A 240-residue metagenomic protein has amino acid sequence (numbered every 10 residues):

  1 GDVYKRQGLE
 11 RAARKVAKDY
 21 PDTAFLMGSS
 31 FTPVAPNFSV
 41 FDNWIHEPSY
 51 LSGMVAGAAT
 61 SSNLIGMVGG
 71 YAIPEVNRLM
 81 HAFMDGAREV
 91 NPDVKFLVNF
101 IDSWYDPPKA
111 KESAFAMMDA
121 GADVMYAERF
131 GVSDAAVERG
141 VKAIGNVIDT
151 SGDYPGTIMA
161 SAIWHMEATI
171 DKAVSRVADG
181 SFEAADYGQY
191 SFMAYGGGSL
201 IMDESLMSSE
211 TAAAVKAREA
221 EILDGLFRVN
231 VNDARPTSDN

Functional and structural regions predicted by a protein language model:
V3-Y4: Short, small-residue-biased leader/transition segments that mark boundaries at the very start of proteins
K18-N43, V147-T157: Flexible loop/hinge segments that line or gate small-molecule binding clefts
P33-A58, M67-A72, P155-A168: Short beta-strand elements at the ligand-binding edges of bilobed clamshell
L51-V94, V98, D186-M207: An alpha-beta-alpha
D102-M118: Structural motif
S113-A162: Pocket-lining segment of extracytoplasmic ligand-binding domains
I148, D153-G196, L200: Flexible loop/turn connectors
A178-N240: Hinge/cleft segment of the Venus flytrap/periplasmic-binding protein
